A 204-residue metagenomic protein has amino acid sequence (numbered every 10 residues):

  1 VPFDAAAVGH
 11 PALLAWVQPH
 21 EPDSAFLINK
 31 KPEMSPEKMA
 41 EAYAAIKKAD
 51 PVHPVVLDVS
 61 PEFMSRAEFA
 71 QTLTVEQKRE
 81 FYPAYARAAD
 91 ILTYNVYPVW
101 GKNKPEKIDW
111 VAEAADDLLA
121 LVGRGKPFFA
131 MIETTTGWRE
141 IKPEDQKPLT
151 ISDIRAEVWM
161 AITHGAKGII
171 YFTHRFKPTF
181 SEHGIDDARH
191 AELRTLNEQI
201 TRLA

Functional and structural regions predicted by a protein language model:
V1-A204: Glycan-processing catalytic domains of CAZymes
